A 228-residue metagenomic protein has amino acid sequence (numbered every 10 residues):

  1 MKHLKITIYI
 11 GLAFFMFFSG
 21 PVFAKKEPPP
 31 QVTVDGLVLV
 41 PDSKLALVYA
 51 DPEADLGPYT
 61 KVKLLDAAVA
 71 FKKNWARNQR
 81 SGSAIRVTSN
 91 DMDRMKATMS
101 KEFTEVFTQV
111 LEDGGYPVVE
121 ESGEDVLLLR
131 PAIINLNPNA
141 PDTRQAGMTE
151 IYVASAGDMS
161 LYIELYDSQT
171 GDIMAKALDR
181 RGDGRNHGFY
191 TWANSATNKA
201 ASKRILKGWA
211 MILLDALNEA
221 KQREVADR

Functional and structural regions predicted by a protein language model:
M1-I10: Bacterial N-terminal signal peptides that target proteins for export
Y9-S19: Bacterial N-terminal signal peptides
F23-S100, D215-R228: A structural "domain/chain start" motif
D66-F71, I133-N137, R180: Generic short beta-strand segments
R77-N78, M92-K96, N139-R144, G182-G184: Extracellular/periplasm-exposed beta-strand and loop segments of Gram-negative cell-envelope proteins, dominated by
A84-M92, V153, G171-L213: Short secondary-structure boundary motifs at beta->alpha junctions and helix caps
S100, T104, T108, I133 (+2 more regions): Extracytoplasmic/secreted envelope proteins and their assembly/folding machinery, especially bacterial periplasmic
Q109, D113-D172, G184-R185, F189-W192: Surface-exposed short loop/turn segments
